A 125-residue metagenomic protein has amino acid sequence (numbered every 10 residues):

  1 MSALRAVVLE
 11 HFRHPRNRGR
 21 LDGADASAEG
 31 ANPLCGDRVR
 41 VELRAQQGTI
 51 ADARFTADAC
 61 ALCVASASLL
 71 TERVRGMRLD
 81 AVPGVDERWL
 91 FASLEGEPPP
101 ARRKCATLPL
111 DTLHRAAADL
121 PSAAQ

Functional and structural regions predicted by a protein language model:
M1-G19, S27-A28, A51, M77-Q125: C-terminal binding/interaction regions
N32, D37-Q47: Short beta-strand elements
C35, A57-S66: Short, thiol/selenol-centered motifs that function as redox-active sites or metal-ligating centers
L43, A51-D52, L70: Helix-adjacent hinge/juxtasegments
Q46-G48, C60, E87: Short connector loops/turns at beta-strand edges and beta->alpha or beta->beta junctions
T49-A57: Immediate flanking context of iron-sulfur cluster ligation sites
S66-M77: Alpha-helical support elements that line or immediately flank enzyme active sites and cofactor-binding pockets
